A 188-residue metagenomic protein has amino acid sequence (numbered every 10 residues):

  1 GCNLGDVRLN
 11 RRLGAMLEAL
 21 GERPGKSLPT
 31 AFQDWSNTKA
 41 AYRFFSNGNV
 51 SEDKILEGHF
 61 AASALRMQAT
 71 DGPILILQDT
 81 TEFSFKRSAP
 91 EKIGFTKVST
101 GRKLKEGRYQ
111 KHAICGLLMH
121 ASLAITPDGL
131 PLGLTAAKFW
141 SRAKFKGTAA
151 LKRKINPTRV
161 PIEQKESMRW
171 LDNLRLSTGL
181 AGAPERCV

Functional and structural regions predicted by a protein language model:
G1-V188: Conserved, well-structured functional cores that handle cations and Mg-NTP chemistry
